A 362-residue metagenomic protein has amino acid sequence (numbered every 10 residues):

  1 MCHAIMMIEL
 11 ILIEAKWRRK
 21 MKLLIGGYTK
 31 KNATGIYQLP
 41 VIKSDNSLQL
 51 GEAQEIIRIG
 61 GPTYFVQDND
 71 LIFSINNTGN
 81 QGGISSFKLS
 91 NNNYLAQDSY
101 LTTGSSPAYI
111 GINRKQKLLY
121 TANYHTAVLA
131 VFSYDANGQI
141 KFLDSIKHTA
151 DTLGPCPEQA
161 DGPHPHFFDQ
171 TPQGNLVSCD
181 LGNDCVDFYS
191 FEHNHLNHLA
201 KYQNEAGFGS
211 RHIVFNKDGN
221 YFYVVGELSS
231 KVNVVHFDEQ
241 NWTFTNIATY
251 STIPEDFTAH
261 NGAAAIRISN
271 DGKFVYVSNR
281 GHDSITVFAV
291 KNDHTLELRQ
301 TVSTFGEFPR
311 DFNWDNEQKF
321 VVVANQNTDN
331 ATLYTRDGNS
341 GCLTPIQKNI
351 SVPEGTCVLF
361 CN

Functional and structural regions predicted by a protein language model:
Y28-T29, N77-G79, Y124, Y134 (+6 more regions): Short loop/turn segments immediately following the C-termini of beta-strands
P40-S47, F87-N92, F132-K141, S190-H195 (+3 more regions): Short loop/turn segments immediately following beta-strands, especially the blade-tip and inter-blade linker loops
G51-I57, A96-L101, D144, T152-E158 (+4 more regions): A short beta-strand motif characteristic of beta-propeller blades
A53-I112: Blade-loop segments of beta-propeller domains
I59-N69, T103-R114, A150-P172, N204-G219 (+3 more regions): Beta-rich, blade/repeat-based domains predominating in secreted/periplasmic proteins but also intracellular
A96-H166: Asp-box/WD-like beta-propeller blade repeats and closely related beta-sheet repeat scaffolds
V177-S230: Loop-centered beta-sheet repeat module
